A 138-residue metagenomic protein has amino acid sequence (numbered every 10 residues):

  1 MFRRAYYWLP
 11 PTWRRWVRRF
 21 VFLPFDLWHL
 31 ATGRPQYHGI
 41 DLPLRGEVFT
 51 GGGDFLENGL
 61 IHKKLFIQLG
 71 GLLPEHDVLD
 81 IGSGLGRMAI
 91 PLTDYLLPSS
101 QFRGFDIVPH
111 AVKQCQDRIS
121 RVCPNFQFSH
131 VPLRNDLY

Functional and structural regions predicted by a protein language model:
F2-V48: N-terminal, positively charged/glycine-rich alpha-helical extensions of SAM-dependent methyltransferases
P43-L60: Class I SAM-dependent methyltransferase Rossmann-like catalytic core, especially the SAM/SAH-binding loop
E57-P74: Conserved alpha-helix/loop element of class I SAM-dependent methyltransferases that forms part of the SAM/SAH-binding
E75-G84: Conserved class I S-adenosyl-L-methionine
R87, P91-Y138: Class I SAM-dependent methyltransferase SAM/SAH-binding core
